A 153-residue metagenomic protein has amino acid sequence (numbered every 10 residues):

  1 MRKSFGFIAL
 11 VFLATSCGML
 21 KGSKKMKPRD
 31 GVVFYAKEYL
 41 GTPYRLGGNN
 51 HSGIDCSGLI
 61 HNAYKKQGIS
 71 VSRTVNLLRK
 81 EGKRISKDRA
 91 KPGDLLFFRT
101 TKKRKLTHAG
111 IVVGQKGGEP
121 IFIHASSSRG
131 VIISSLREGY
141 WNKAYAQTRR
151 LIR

Functional and structural regions predicted by a protein language model:
R2-L10: Sec-dependent signal peptide recognition, specifically the positively charged N-region followed immediately by
T15-S16: C-terminal motif of bacterial Sec signal peptides marking the signal peptidase cleavage site
M19-K24, P28, F34, I69 (+2 more regions): Aromatic- and glycine-rich peptidoglycan recognition patches
D30, F34, E38, G58-N62 (+2 more regions): Solvent-exposed, polar/charged alpha-helical surfaces in well-ordered, non-transmembrane soluble domains, broadly
T42-P92: Catalytic cysteine-centered active-site loop
